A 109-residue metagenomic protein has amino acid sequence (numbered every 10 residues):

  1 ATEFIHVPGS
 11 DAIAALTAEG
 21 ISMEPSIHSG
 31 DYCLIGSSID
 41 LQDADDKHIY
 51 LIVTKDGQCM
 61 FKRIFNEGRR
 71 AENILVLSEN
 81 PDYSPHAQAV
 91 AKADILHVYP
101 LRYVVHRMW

Functional and structural regions predicted by a protein language model:
A1-I5: Sequence-specific dsDNA recognition surfaces
G9-W109: Acidic/glycine-rich C-terminal interaction modules and beta/coil loop segments that lie outside canonical DNA-binding
